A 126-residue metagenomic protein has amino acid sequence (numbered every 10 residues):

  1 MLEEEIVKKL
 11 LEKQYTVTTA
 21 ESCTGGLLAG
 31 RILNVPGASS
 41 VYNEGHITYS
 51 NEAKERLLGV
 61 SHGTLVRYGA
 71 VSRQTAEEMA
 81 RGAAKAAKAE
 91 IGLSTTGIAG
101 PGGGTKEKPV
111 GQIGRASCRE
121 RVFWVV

Functional and structural regions predicted by a protein language model:
M1-R121: Short alpha-helical segments enriched in small residues
